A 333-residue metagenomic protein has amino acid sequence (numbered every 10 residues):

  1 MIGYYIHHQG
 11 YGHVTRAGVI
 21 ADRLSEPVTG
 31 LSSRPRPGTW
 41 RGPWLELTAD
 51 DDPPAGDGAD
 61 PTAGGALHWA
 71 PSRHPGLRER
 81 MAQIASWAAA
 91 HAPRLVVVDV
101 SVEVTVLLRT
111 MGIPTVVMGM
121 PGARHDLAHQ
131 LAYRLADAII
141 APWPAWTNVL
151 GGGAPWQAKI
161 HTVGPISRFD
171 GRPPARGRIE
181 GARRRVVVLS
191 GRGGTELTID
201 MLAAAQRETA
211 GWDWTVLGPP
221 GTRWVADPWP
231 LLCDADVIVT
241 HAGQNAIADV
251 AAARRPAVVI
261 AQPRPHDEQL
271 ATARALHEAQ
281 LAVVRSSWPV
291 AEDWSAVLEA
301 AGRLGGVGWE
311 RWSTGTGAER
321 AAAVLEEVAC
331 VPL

Functional and structural regions predicted by a protein language model:
Y5-G18, E196: A short, glycine/small-residue-rich beta-strand->loop->alpha-helix junction that serves as a flexible
H7-H8, E26-E79: Conserved nucleotide-sugar phosphate-binding/catalytic loop shared by glycosyltransferases and other
A21, P174-V237, I247, S287-W288: Donor-nucleotide binding loops and adjacent catalytic segments primarily of GT-B fold Leloir glycosyltransferases
T62-L95, V100-T105: Conserved nucleotide-sugar donor-binding subdomain of glycosyltransferases
A88, V117-M118, H129-A141, L232: A conserved, positively charged/aromatic
L95-V100, P228-A271: A donor-sugar binding/catalytic signature common to diverse glycosyltransferases and related nucleotide-sugar
L135-E196: A nucleotide-sugar donor-handling region in carbohydrate enzymes
S295-L333: C-terminal amphipathic helix plus adjacent low-complexity, charged tail appended to glycosyltransferase catalytic
